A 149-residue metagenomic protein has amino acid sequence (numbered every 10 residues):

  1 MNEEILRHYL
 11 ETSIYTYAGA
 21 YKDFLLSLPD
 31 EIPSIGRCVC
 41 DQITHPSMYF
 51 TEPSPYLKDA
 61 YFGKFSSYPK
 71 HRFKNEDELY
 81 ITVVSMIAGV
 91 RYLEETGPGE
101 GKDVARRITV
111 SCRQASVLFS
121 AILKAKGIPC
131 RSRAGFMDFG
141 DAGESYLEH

Functional and structural regions predicted by a protein language model:
M1-Y80, P98-R106: N-terminal accessory/pre-domain segments preceding catalytic cores
P29, P33, V110-R113, V117 (+1 more regions): Conserved structured core elements
C38-C40, C112, C130: Generic recognition of cysteine residues
K58, E95-G97, M137-G143: Low-complexity, polar-biased intrinsically disordered regions enriched in Pro/Ser/Thr/Gly
V83-K126: Well-ordered mid-protein domain cores that form the structural environment of catalytic cofactors
A115-H149: Hydrophobic/aromatic-rich core segments of domains that either
